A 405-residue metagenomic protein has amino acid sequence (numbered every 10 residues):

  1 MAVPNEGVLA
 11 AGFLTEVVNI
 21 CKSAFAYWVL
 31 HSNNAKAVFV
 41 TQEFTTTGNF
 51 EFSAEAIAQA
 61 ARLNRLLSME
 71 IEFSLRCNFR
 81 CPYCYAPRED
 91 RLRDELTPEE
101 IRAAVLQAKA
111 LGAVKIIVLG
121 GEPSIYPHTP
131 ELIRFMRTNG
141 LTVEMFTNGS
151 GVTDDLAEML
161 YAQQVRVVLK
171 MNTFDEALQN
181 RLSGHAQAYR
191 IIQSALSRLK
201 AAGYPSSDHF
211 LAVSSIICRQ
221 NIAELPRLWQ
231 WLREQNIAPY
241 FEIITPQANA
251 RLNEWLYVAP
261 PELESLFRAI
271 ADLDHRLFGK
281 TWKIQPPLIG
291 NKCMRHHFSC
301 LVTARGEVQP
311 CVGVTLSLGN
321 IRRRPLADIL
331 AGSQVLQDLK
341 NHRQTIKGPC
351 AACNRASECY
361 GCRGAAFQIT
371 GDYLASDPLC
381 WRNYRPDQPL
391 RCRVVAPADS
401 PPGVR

Functional and structural regions predicted by a protein language model:
M1, N5-F25, L30-N33, V40 (+2 more regions): Radical SAM enzyme [4Fe-4S]-AdoMet core and its adjacent flexible, acidic and glycine-rich loops/tails across
A11, E16-V17, C21-A54, T315-R405: Flexible mid-to-C-terminal extensions adjoining Fe-S/redox cofactors in radical SAM and related proteins
F13, N19-R166: Conserved alpha-helical substructure of the radical SAM core
L67, V114, H296, V312 (+1 more regions): Exposed loop/turn and edge beta-strand positions of beta-sandwich/beta-sheet ligand-binding modules
R76, R80, P87, H296 (+3 more regions): Cys/His-rich metal-chelating microdomains
P87-E95, R181-Q187, W255-Y257, Q368-I369: Short glycine-enriched, charge-decorated loop/helix-capping segments at active-site entrances that position
